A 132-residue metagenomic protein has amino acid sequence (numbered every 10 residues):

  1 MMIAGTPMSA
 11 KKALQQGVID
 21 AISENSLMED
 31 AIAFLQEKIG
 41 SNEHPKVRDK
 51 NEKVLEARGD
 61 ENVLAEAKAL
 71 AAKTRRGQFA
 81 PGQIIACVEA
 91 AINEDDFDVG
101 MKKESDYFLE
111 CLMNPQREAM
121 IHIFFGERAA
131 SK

Functional and structural regions predicted by a protein language model:
M1-Y107, F125-G126, S131: Amphipathic alpha-helical segments at domain termini/boundaries
E110: Membrane-embedded alpha-helical segments that form the functional core of polytopic membrane enzymes, especially those
M113-K132: Short, structured interface segments
